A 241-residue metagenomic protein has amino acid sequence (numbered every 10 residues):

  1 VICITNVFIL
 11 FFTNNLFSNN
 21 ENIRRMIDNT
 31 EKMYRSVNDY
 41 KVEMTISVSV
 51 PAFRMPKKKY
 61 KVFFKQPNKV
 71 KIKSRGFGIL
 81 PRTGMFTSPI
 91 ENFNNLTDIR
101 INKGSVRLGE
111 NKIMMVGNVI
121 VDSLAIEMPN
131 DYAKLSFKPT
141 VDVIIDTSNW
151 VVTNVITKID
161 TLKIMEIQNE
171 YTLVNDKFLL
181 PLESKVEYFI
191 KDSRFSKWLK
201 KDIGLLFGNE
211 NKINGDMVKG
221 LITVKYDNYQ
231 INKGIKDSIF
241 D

Functional and structural regions predicted by a protein language model:
I2-T13: Bacterial N-terminal signal peptides
F11-T45, S49-A52, P56, S105-V106: N-terminal leader/targeting segments and the immediate start of mature chains
N19-N22, V48-R54, M85-D98, D131-S136 (+1 more regions): Short, solvent-exposed secondary-structure boundary motifs
S36, F64-Q66, N149, T161: Short loop/turn positions at the edges of beta-strands in beta-sheet-rich folds
N38-Y40, K58, N68, N111 (+2 more regions): Envelope-exposed proteins and targeting segments
M44, K73-S74, G117, N228: Pocket-edge structural micro-motifs
S49-V116: An acidic-aromatic
E110-S238: Gly/Pro-enriched, hydrophobic low-complexity segments that function as extracytoplasmic propeptides/linkers
